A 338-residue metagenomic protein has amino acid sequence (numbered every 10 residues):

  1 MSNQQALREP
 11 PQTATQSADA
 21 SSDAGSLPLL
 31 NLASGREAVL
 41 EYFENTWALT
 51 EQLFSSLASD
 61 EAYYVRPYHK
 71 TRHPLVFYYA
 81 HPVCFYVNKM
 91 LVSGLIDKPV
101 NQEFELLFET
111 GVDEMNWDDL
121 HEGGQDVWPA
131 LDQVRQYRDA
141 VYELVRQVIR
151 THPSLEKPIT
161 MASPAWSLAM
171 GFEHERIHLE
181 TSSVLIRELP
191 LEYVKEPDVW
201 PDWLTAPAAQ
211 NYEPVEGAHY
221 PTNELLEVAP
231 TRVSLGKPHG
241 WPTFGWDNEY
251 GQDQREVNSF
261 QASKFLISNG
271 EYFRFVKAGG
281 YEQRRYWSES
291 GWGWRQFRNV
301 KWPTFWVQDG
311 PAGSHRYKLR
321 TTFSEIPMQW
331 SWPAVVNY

Functional and structural regions predicted by a protein language model:
S2-T13, E61-N116, L155-Y212, Q254-R255 (+5 more regions): Short, contiguous alpha-helical
S2-T71, I149: N-terminal regions that are enriched for targeting/export leaders and immediately downstream pro/stem segments
V39-Y42, T46-L53, P82-F85, A130 (+4 more regions): Alpha-helical packing segments of well-folded alpha/beta enzyme cores
V100-D119, T222-T231, S288-S324: Core domains of carbohydrate- and sulfate-ester-processing enzymes
T110-E156, W166-M170: Acidic/histidine-rich alpha-helical segments that form the ligand environment of transition-metal centers
A130-Y142, W246-G279, D309-Y338: Short aromatic-cysteine micro-motif
L179, P201-S234: Contiguous, non-catalytic segments that form substrate-binding/exosite surfaces or channel walls
Y250, N269, K277-V300: Surface-exposed recognition segments
